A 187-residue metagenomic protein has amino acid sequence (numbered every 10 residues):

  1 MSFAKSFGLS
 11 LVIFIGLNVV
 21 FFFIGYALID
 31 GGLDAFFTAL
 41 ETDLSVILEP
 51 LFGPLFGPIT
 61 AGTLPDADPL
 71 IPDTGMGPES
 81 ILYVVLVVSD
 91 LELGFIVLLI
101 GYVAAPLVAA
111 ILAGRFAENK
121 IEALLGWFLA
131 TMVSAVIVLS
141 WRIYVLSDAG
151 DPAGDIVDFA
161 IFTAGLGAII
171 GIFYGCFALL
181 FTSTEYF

Functional and structural regions predicted by a protein language model:
M1-L44: N-terminal signal-anchor transmembrane alpha helix
S2, S6, S10-F14, G94 (+7 more regions): Alpha-helical transmembrane segments of multi-pass membrane proteins, especially transporters and channels
A4-V12, G16, M76-L93, D148-P152: Membrane-interacting alpha-helical segments
F22-G31, I81-V88, N119, I143-A149: Transmembrane helix-loop junctions in multi-pass membrane proteins
A35-P78: Perimembrane loop-to-helix junctions flanking transmembrane segments
G62-A105: Individual transmembrane alpha-helix segments
V103-E118: Canonical alpha-helical transmembrane segments
I121-F187: Alpha-helical transmembrane segments of multi-pass integral membrane proteins, characterized by long hydrophobic
